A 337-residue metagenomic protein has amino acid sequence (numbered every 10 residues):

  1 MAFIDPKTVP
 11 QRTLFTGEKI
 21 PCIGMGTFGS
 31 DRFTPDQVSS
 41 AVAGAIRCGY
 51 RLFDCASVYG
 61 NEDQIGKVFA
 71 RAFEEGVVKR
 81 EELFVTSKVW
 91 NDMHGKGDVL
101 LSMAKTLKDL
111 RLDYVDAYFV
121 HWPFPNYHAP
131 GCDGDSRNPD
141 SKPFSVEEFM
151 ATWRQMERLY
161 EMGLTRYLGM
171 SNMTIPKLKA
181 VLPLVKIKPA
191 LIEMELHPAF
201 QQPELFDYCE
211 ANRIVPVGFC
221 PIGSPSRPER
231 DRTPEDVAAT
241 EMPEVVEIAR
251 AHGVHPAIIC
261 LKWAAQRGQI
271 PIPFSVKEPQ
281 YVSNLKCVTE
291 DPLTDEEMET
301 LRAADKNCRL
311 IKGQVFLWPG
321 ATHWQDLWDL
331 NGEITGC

Functional and structural regions predicted by a protein language model:
M1-L83, G97-L100, Q155, I222-P225 (+2 more regions): N-terminal binding-site loop/beta-alpha segment at the start of enzyme catalytic domains that lines or forms
F3, N91, W122-C337: Beta/alpha (TIM)-barrel catalytic core signal, keyed to glycine-rich beta->alpha loops juxtaposed to Asp/Glu that bind
V9, V42, E62-A70, L100-L107 (+5 more regions): Generic structural signal for well-ordered alpha-helices, preferentially at hydrophobic/aromatic core positions
L14-F15, G66-R80, L107-L112, L182-V185 (+1 more regions): Acidic (Asp/Glu)-rich catalytic clusters
Y50, L112-V115, T165, P189: A structural motif
R51-Y59, T86, R166-G169, L191-M194: Short catalytic-loop micro-motif centered on adjacent basic/acidic residues
K79-M93, A117-P123, E195-L196: A short, structured active-site edge motif that brings together acidic residues
V99-V120, R158-M162: CE4/NodB-like, metal-dependent polysaccharide N-deacetylase domain that modifies extracellular/periplasmic N-acetylated
